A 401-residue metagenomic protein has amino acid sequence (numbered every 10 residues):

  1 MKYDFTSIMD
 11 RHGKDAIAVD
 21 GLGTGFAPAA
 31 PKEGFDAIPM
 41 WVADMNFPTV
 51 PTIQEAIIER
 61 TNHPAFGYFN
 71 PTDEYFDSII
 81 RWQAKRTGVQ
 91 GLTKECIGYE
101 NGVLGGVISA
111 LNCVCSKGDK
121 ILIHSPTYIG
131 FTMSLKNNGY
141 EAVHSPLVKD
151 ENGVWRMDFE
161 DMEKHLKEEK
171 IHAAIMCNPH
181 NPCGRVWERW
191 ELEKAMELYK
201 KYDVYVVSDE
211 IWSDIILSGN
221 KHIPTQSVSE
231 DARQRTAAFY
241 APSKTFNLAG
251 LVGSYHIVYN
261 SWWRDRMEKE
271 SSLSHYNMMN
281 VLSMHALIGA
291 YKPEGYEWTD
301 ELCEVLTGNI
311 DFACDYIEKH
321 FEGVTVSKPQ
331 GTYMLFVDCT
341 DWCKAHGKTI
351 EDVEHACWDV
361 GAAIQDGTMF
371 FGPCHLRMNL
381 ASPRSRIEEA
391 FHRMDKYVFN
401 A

Functional and structural regions predicted by a protein language model:
K2-G102, S109, A401: N-terminal small-domain helix-loop-helix segment of the aminotransferase-like
F66-L198, D214-I215, N220-D231, A237 (+1 more regions): Conserved core of the PLP fold type I
E210-W212, A241-P242: Short strand-turn motif at the edge of the Rossmann-like AdoMet-binding core
A232, A345-T349, H355-A401: PLP-dependent enzyme catalytic core of the Aspartate aminotransferase-like
R235-K319, T325-P329: PLP-dependent aminotransferase class I/II
L306-T307, H320-D359, L376, R384: Conserved PLP-binding catalytic core of the aspartate aminotransferase-like
